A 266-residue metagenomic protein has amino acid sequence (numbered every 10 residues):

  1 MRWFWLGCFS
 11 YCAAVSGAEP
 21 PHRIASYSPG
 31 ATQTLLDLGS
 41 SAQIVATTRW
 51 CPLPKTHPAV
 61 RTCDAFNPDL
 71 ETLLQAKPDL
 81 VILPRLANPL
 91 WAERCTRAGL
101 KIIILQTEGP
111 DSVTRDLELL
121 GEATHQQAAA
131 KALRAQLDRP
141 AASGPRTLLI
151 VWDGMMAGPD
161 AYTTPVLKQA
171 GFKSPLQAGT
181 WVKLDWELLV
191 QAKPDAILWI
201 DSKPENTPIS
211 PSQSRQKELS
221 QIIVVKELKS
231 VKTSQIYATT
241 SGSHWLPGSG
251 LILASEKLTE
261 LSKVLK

Functional and structural regions predicted by a protein language model:
G7-G17: Hydrophobic h-region of N-terminal signal peptides that target proteins for export in Gram-negative bacteria
H22-L38, Q126-F172, T239, H244: Basic- and aromatic-lined ligand-binding clefts that recognize polyanionic substrates
H22-L86: A short, structured surface patch at a secondary-structure boundary
H22-R23, P110-H125, K131, E205-K266: Structured C-terminal subdomain patch of bacterial secreted/periplasmic proteins
S28, R85-L86, G179, A196 (+2 more regions): Short secondary-structure boundary segments
R49-L53, A59, P159-V182: Alpha-helical, coiled-coil/dimerization segments enriched in small aliphatic residues
L70-P78, A98, D185-K193: Short helices/loops that flank or line small-molecule/ion binding pockets
W91-A92, T96-L119: Flexible loop/hinge segments that line or gate small-molecule binding clefts
